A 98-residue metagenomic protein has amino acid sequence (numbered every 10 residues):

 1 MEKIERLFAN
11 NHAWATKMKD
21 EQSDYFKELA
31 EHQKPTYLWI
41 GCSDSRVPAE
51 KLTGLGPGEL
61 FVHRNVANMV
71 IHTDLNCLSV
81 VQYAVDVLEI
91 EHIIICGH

Functional and structural regions predicted by a protein language model:
M1-I71, L75: Short, conserved "active-site rim" segments that organize catalytic pockets and cofactor/ligand binding
G54, Y83-E89: Alpha-helix C-terminal capping segments
N76-V80: Charged helix-capping and loop-helix junction motifs
I93-H98: Active-site microenvironments of hydrolase-like enzyme catalytic domains
